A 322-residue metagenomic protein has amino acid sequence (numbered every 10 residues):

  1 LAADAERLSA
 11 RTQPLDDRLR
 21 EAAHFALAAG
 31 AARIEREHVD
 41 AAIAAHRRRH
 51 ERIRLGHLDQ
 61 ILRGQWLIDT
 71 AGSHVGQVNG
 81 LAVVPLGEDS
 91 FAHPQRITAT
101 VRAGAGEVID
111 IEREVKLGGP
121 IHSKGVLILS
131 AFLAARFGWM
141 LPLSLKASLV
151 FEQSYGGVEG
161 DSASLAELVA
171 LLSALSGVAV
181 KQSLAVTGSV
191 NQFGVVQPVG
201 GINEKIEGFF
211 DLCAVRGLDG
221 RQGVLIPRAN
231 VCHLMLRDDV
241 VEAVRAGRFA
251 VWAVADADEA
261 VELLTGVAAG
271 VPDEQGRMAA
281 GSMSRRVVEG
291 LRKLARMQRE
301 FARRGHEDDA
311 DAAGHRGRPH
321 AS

Functional and structural regions predicted by a protein language model:
A2-T70, V271-G276, Q298-G305: C-terminal helical "lid" subdomain and adjoining coupling/linker elements of P-loop NTPases
A5-S9, A29-G30, E88, K116-P120 (+2 more regions): Generic amphipathic alpha-helical segments used as scaffolds and interaction surfaces in large, multi-domain proteins
R11, L15-R18, A32, S90 (+4 more regions): Active-site-proximal structural scaffolding
A32, W66, V78, A82 (+3 more regions): Compositionally biased, intrinsically disordered low-complexity regions
A41-A42, R48-G119, S130: Core mixed alpha/beta domains of very large multi-subunit molecular machines
Q95, V101-L117, I121-S322: Peripheral, non-AAA+ core regions of ATP-driven protein-machinery
